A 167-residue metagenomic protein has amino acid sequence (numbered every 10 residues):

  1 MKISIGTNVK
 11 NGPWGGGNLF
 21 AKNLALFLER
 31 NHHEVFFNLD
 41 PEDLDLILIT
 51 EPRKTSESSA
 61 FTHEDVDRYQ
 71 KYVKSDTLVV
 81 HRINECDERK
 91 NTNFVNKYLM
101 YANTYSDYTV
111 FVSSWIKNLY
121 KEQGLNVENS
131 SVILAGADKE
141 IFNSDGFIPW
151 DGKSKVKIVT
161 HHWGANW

Functional and structural regions predicted by a protein language model:
M1, T77, S154-K157: Nucleotide donor/acceptor-binding cores
M1-T55: N-terminal pre-catalytic "stem/leader" segment of glycosyltransferase-like enzymes
H32, F36-Y105, W115: Extended catalytic core of nucleotide-activated donor transferases of GT-like folds
I47-L48, Y105-S114, S131, V159-H161 (+1 more regions): A short beta-strand/loop micro-motif in the catalytic core of glycosyltransferases that engages the nucleotide-sugar
N91-N93, K121, G136-K155: Acidic anion/phosphate-binding donor-loop and adjacent secondary structure in glycosyltransferase catalytic cores
T104-N129, A137-F142: A short, active-site helix/loop in glycosyltransferases that binds the activated sugar's phosphate group
P149-W167: Conserved donor-binding/catalytic core segment of Leloir-type glycosyltransferases
